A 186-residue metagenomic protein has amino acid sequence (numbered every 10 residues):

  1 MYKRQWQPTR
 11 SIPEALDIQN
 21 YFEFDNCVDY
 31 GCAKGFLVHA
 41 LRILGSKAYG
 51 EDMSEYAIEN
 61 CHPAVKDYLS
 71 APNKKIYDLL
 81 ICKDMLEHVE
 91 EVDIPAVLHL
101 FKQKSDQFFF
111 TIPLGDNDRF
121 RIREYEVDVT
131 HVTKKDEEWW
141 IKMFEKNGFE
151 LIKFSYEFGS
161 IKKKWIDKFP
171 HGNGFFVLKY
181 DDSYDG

Functional and structural regions predicted by a protein language model:
M1-I81, V92-H99, G115, V127-W139 (+1 more regions): Conserved N-terminal segment of class I S-adenosyl-L-methionine
S46, D106, F149: Short phosphate-binding/catalytic loops that engage adenosine nucleotides
K83-H88: Short catalytic micro-motifs in class I SAM-dependent methyltransferases
L100-K104: Conserved helix-to-beta-strand junction in the class I
S105-P113: Conserved beta-strand signature within the Rossmann-like core of class I S-adenosyl-L-methionine
P113-R119: Short "lid" loop at the C-terminus of a central beta-strand within the Rossmann-like core of SAM-dependent
F120-Y125: Short acidic, glycine/proline-rich loop/turn micro-motifs
M143, N147-F149: A structural motif corresponding to the C-terminal end of an alpha-helix and its immediate exit/capping segment
